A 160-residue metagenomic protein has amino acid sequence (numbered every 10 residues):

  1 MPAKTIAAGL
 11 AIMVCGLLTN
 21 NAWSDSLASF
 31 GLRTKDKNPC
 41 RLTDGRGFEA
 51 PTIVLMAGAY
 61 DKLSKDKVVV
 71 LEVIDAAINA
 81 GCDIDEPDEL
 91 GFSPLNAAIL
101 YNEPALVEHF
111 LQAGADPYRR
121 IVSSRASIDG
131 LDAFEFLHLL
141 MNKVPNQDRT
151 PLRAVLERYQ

Functional and structural regions predicted by a protein language model:
M1-A8: Bacterial N-terminal signal peptides that target proteins for export
A8-C15: Hydrophobic alpha-helical targeting segments used for export or membrane insertion
A22-S24: Boundary at the C-terminal end of the N-terminal hydrophobic targeting segment
S26-S29, K35-K67, P87-A97, R120-L140: Ankyrin-repeat boundary/"N-cap" motif
E72-I84, E108-P117, R153-Q160: Ankyrin repeat domain, specifically the short helix-to-loop turn at the C-terminus of the second helix of each repeat
F136-Q160: Terminal, low-structured helical/coil segments at or just beyond the last alpha-helical repeat
